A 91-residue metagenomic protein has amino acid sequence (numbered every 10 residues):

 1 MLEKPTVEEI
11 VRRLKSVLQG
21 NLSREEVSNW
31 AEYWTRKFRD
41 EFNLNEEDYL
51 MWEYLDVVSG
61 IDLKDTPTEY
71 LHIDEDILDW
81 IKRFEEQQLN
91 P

Functional and structural regions predicted by a protein language model:
M1-P91: Acidic, Ser/Pro/Thr-rich low-complexity regulatory regions and the short amphipathic helical interaction modules they
